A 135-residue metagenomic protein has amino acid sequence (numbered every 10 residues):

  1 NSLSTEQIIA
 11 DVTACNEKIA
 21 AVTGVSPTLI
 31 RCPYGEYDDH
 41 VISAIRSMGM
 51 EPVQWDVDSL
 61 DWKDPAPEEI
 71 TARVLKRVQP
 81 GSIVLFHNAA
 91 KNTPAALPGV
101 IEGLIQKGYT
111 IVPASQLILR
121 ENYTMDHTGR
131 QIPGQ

Functional and structural regions predicted by a protein language model:
N1-P133: Catalytic domains of cell-wall/extracellular-matrix polysaccharide-remodeling enzymes, centered on de-N-acetylation
